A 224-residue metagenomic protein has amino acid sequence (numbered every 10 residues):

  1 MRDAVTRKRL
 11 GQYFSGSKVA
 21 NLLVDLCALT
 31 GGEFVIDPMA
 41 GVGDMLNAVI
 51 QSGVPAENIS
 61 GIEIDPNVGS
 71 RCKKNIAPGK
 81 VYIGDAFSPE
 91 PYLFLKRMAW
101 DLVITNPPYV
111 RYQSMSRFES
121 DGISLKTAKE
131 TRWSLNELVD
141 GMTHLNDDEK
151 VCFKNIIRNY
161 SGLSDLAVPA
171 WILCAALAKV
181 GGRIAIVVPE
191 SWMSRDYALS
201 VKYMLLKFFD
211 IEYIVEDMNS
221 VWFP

Functional and structural regions predicted by a protein language model:
M1-A4: N-terminal, positively charged/glycine-rich alpha-helical extensions of SAM-dependent methyltransferases
K8-R9, F14-D25, M39-I50, V54-E57 (+2 more regions): Signature of N6-adenine DNA methyltransferases within the class I
A28-F34: Short helix-loop-beta connector
S70-K80: Short, conserved SAM-binding/catalytic segment of Class I S-adenosyl-L-methionine-dependent methyltransferases
I83: Conserved residues in the N-terminal Rossmann fold of short-chain dehydrogenase/reductase
